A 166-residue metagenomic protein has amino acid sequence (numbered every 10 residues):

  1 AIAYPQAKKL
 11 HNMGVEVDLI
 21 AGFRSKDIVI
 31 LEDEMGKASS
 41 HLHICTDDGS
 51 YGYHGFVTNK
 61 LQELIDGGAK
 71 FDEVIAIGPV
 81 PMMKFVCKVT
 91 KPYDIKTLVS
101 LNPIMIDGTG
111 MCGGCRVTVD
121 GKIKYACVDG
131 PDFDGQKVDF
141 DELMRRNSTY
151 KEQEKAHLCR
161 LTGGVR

Functional and structural regions predicted by a protein language model:
A1-A3, V80-P81, N102-D132, L161-G163: Local cysteine-cluster metal-coordination motifs and their immediate loop/turn environment, predominantly Fe-S cluster
A1-I104: FNR/FR-type flavoprotein reductase catalytic core
K9, E34, T90, I106 (+3 more regions): Generic secondary-structure boundary signal with a strong preference for alpha-helix termini
V17, D66-F71, T97, V119-Y125 (+1 more regions): Short secondary-structure transition/capping segments
I30, Y125-D129, F133-R166: Short Fe-S-cluster ligation motifs
L31, C87, G110, V138-D139: Short acidic, glycine/serine/threonine-rich loops at helix termini
A38, V117-T118, F140, K155: Short alpha-helix boundary/capping motifs
